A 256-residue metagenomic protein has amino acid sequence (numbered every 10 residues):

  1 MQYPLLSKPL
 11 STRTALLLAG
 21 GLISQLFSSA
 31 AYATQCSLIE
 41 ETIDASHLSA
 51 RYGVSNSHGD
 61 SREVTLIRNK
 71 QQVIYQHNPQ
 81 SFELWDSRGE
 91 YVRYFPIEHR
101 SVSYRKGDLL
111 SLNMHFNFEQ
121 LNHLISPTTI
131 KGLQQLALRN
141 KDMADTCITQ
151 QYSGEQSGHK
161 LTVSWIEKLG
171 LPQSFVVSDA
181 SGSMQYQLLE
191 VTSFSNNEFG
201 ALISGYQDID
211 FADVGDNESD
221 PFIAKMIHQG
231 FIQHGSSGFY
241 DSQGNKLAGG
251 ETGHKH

Functional and structural regions predicted by a protein language model:
Y3-A19: Bacterial N-terminal signal peptides that target proteins for export
L16-L17, L26-D60, I67-K70, G205-G244 (+1 more regions): N-terminal leader/targeting segments and the immediate start of mature chains
S57-S126: An acidic-aromatic
E63-R68, F82-W85, Q135-M143, V163-S164: Short, exposed beta-strand/loop patches in secreted or surface proteins that constitute
Q80, V92, D142-Q207: Gly/Pro-enriched, hydrophobic low-complexity segments that function as extracytoplasmic propeptides/linkers
R105-V163: Surface-exposed, polar helix/loop patches in the mature regions of secreted/periplasmic/lumenal proteins that form
F118-S126, N197-D216: Short, surface-exposed secondary-structure junctions/capping segments
